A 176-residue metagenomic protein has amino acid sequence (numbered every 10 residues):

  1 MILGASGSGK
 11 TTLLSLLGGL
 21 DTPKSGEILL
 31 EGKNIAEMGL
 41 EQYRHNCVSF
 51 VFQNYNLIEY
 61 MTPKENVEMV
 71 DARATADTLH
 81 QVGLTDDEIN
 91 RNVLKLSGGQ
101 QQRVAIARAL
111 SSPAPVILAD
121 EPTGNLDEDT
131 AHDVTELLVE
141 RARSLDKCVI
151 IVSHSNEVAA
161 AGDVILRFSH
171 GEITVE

Functional and structural regions predicted by a protein language model:
G18: Helix-to-loop junction immediately C-terminal to a conserved catalytic motif
G26-N34: Conserved ABC transporter NBD signature motif
I35-S49: ABC ATPase NBD coupling module
T78, V82-L94: Conserved ABC nucleotide-binding domain
N92-L96, Q100-Q102: Conserved ABC ATPase signature
I106: Hydrophobic anchor residue at the start of the ABC signature
I117-D120: Catalytic Walker B motif of ABC-type/P-loop ATPase nucleotide-binding domains
